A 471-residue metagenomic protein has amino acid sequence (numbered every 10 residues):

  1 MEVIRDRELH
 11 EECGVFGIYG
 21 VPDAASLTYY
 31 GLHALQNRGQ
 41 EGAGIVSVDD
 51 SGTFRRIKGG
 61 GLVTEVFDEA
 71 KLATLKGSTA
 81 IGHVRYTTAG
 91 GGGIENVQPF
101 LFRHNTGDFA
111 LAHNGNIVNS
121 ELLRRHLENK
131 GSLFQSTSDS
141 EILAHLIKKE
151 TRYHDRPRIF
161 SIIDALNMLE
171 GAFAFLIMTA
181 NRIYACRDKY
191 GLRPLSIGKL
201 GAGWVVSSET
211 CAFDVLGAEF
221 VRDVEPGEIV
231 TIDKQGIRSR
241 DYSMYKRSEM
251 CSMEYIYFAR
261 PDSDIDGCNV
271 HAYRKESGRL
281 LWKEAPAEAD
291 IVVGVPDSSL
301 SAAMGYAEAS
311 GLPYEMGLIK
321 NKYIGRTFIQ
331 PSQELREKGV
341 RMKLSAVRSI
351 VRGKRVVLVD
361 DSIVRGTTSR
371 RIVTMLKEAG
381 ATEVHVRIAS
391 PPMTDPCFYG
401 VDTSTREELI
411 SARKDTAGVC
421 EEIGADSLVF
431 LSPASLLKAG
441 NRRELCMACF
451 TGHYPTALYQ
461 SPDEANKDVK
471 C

Functional and structural regions predicted by a protein language model:
M1-P226, T231-A289, V295, E383: Conserved short alpha-helical segments that host acidic/polar catalytic motifs at enzyme active sites
V48-D50, A180-R182, G294-A302, A309 (+4 more regions): A glycine-rich phosphate-binding loop feature that marks nucleotide/adenosyl-phosphate handling sites
F67, S136, E141-A144, Y314-G325 (+1 more regions): A conserved beta-strand->alpha-helix junction
S132, Y153, E284-D290, E308-E315 (+2 more regions): Secondary-structure transition/capping motifs at alpha-helix termini and the adjoining loop/turn into the next element
L166, N181-R182, G217-D223, T374-C471: PRPP-dependent phosphoribosyltransferase catalytic core
V292, S299-Y306, S310, Y314 (+1 more regions): Extended, hydrophobic alpha-helical segments in both membrane/secreted and soluble proteins
G311-V356, T367, T394-S404: Short, glycine/charge-rich flexible loops or terminal/linker lids adjacent to PRPP-binding catalytic cores
S345-V359, I363, I388, Y459-C471: Mobile, glycine- and charge-enriched loop segments and immediately flanking short secondary-structure elements within
